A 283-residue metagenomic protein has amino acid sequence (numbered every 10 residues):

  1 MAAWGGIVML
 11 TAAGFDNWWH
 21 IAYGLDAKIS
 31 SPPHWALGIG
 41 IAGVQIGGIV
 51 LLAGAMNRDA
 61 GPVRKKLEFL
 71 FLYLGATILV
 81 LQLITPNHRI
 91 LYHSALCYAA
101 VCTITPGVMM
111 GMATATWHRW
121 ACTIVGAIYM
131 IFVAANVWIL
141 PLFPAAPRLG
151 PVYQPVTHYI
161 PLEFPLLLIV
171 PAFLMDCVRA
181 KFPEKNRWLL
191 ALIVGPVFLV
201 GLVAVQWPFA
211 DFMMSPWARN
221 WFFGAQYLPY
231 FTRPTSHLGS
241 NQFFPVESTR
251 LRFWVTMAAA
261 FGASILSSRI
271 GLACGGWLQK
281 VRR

Functional and structural regions predicted by a protein language model:
M1, F15-L72, T85-S94: Membrane-interface helix-loop-helix junctions at boundaries between adjacent transmembrane segments
V8-G14, G75-P86, I128-P141, P196-W207: Aromatic-anchored segments of alpha-helical transmembrane domains
F15-W35, Q82-T103, V137-H158, M214-Q226 (+1 more regions): Membrane-interface interhelical loops and short amphipathic "cap" helices that link adjacent transmembrane segments
A22, G48-E68, G111-V125, D176-L192 (+2 more regions): Juxtamembrane membrane-water interface segments of multi-pass membrane proteins, especially cytoplasmic-side
W35-L52, A100-W117, E163-V178, V255-C274: Hydrophobic cores of alpha-helical transmembrane segments in multi-pass inner/ER membrane proteins, independent
V63-T116: Loop-centered beta-sheet repeat module
P106-F173: Long, well-ordered mid-to-C-terminal structural blocks that present hydrophobic/aromatic surfaces
V152-P165, E184-Q206, P216-G276: C-terminal transmembrane helix-loop-helix hairpin of multi-pass membrane proteins
